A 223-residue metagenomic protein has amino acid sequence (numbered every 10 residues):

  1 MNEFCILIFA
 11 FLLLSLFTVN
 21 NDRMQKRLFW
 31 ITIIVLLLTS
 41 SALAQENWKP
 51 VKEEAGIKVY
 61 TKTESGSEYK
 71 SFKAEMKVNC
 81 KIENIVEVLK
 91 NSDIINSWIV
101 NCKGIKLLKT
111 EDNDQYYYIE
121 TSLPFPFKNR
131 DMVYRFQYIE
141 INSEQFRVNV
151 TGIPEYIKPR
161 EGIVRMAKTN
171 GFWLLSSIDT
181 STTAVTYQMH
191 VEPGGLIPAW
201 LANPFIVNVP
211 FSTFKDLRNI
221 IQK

Functional and structural regions predicted by a protein language model:
M1-N2, Q222: Generic detector of intrinsically disordered, low-complexity segments in short proteins and peptide precursors
E3-F4, N21-W30: Bacterial N-terminal signal peptides that target proteins for export
L7, L12: Short polybasic linear motifs
L14-N20: Short, positively charged and aromatic/hydrophobic N-terminal segments
I31-T39: Bacterial N-terminal signal peptides
S40-A44: Sec/Tat signal peptide C-region and signal peptidase I cleavage site
Q45-K223: Eukaryotic helix-grip
